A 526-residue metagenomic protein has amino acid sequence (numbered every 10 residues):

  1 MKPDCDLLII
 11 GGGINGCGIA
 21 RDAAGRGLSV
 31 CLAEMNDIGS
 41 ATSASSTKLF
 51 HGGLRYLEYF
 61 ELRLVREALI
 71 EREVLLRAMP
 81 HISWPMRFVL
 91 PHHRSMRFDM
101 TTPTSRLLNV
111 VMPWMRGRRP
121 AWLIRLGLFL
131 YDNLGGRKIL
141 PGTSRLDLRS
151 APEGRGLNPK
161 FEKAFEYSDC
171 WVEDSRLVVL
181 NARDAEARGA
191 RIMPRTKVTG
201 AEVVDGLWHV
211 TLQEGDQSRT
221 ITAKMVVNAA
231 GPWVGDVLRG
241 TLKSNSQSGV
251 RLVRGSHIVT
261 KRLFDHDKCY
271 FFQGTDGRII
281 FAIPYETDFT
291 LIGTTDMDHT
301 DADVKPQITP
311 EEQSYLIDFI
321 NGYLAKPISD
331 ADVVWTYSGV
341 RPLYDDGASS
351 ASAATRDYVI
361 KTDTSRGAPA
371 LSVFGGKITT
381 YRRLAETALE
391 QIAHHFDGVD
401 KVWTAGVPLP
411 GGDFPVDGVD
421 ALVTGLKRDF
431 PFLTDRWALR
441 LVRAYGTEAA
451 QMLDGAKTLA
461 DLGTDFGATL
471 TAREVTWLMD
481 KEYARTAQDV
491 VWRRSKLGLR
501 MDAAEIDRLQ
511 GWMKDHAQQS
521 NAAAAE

Functional and structural regions predicted by a protein language model:
K2-G13: Beta1/beta-strand and adjacent pyrophosphate-binding region of the FAD-binding site in flavoprotein oxidoreductases
P3-C5, D216-M225: Core beta-strand elements of the Rossmann-like FAD/NAD(P) dinucleotide-binding domain in flavoenzyme oxidoreductases
G16: N-terminal Rossmann-fold NAD(P) dinucleotide-binding loop
A24-A44: Glycine-rich FAD pyrophosphate-binding loop
N36, I82, R97-T104, W114-R118 (+13 more regions): C-terminal accessory subdomains/tails of enzymes that are appended
G39-R66: Glycine-rich active-site loop/strand segments that organize a redox cofactor
P194-W208: A conserved short coil-to-beta-strand element within the FAD-binding core of flavoproteins
